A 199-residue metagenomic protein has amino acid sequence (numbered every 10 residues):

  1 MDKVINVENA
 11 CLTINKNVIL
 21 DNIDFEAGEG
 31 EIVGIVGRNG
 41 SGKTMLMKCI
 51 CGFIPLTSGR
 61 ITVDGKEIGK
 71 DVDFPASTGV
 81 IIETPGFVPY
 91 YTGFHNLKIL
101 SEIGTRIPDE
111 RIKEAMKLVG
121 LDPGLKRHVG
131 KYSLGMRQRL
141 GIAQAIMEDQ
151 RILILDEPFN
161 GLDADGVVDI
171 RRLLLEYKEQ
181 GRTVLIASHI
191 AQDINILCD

Functional and structural regions predicted by a protein language model:
V36-R38: The feature captures the beta-strand-to-loop junction immediately N-terminal to the Walker
C51: Helix-to-loop junction immediately C-terminal to a conserved catalytic motif
G59-F74: Conserved ABC transporter NBD signature motif
K98, D109-G124: Conserved ABC ATPase "signature" region
L153-E157: Catalytic Walker B motif of ABC-type/P-loop ATPase nucleotide-binding domains
A164-G166: Helix N-cap at the start of a conserved alpha-helix in ABC-type nucleotide-binding domains
